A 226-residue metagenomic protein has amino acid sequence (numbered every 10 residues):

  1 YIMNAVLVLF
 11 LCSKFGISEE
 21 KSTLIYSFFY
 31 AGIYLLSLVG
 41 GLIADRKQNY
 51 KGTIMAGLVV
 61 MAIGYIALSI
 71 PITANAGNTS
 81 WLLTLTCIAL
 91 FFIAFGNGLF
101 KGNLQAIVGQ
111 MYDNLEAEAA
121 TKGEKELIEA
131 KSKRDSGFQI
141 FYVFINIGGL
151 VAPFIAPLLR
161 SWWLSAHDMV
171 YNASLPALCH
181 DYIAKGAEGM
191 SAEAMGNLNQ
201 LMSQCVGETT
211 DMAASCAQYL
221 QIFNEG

Functional and structural regions predicted by a protein language model:
A5, L38-V39, I63, I70 (+1 more regions): A gly/Pro-rich, aromatic-decorated transmembrane alpha-helix motif that marks the paired, flexible gating helices
A5-S22, S161, A214: Short amphipathic helix-loop junctions that connect adjacent transmembrane helices in Major Facilitator Superfamily/SLC
L24-R46, A62, K101, L150-A152: Central cavity-lining transmembrane alpha-helices of secondary-active solute carriers, predominantly the Major
I33, K125-S165, A177-A184, A213 (+1 more regions): Glycine-rich segments within core transmembrane alpha-helices of 12-TM secondary carriers
D45-M61: Cytoplasmic membrane-interface "Motif A"-like loop-to-helix N-cap segments of 12-TM Major Facilitator Superfamily
T53-I54, T86, F138: Primarily marks hydrophobic transmembrane alpha-helices of the MFS/SLC 12-helix fold
A56-W81: C-terminal ends and interior cores of transmembrane alpha-helices in multi-pass membrane transporters/permeases
G64, G77-N103, I107: Hydrophobic core of transmembrane alpha-helices in multi-pass small-molecule transporters, especially MFS/SLC-type
